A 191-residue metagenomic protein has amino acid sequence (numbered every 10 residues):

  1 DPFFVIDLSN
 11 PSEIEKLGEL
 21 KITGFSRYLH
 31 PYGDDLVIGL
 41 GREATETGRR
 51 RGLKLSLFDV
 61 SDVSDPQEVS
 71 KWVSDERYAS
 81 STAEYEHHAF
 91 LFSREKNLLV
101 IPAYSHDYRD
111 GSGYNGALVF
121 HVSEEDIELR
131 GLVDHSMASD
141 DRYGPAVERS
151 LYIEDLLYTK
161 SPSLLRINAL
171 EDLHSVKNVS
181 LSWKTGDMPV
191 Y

Functional and structural regions predicted by a protein language model:
D1-Y191: Feature marking well-ordered beta-strand scaffolds used for ligand recognition
